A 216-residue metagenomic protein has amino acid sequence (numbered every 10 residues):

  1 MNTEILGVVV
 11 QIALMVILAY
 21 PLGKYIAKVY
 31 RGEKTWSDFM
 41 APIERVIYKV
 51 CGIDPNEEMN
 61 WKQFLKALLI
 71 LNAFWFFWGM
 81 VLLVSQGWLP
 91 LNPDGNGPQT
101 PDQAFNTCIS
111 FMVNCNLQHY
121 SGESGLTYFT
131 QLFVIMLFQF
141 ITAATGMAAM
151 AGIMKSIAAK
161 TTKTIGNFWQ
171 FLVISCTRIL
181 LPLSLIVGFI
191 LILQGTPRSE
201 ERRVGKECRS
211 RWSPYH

Functional and structural regions predicted by a protein language model:
M1-N106, A158, T162-G166, Q170-S199: N-terminal alpha-helical transmembrane segments of multi-pass membrane transport and channel/translocase proteins
T3-E4, Y25, C115, Q131 (+1 more regions): A generic structural signal for ordered alpha-helices
L14, E123-K155: Pore domain of cation channels
W88-I135, P197-K206: P-loop potassium selectivity filter motif centered on the GYG triad
I109-N116, T145-G152, T161, T177-L185: Membrane-embedded alpha-helical core segments of multi-pass
G205-H216: Positively charged, low-complexity/disordered segments
